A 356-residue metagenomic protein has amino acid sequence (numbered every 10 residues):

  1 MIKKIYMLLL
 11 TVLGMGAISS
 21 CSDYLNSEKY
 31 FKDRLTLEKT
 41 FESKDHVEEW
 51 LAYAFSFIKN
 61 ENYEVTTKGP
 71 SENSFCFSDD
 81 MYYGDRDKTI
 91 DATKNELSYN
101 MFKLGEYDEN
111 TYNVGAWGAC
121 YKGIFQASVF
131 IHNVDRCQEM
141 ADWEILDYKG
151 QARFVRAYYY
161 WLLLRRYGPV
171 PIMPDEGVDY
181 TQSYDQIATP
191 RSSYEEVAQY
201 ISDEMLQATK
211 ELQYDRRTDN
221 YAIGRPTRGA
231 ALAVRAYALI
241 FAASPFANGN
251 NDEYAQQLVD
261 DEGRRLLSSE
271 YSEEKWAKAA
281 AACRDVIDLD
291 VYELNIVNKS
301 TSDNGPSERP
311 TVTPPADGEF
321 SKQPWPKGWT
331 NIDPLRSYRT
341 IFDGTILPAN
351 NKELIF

Functional and structural regions predicted by a protein language model:
M1-M7: Bacterial N-terminal signal peptides that target proteins for export
T11-G14: Classical Sec-dependent N-terminal signal peptides that target proteins to the secretory pathway
A17-S20: C-terminal motif of bacterial Sec signal peptides marking the signal peptidase cleavage site
S22-K94, V170, R228-G229, I240-F356: An aromatic- and glycine-enriched ligand-binding surface/loop that stacks and positions planar moieties
K39-W50, S56-T67, D87-Y167, Y184-I223: Conserved, well-structured interaction surfaces
R153, L232-A238: TPR/Sel1-like alpha-solenoid repeat signature
V178-A188, V259-S268: Aromatic- and acidic-residue-enriched carbohydrate-binding clefts of CAZyme catalytic domains
I223-V234: Amphipathic alpha-helical protein-interaction segments enriched in hydrophobic
